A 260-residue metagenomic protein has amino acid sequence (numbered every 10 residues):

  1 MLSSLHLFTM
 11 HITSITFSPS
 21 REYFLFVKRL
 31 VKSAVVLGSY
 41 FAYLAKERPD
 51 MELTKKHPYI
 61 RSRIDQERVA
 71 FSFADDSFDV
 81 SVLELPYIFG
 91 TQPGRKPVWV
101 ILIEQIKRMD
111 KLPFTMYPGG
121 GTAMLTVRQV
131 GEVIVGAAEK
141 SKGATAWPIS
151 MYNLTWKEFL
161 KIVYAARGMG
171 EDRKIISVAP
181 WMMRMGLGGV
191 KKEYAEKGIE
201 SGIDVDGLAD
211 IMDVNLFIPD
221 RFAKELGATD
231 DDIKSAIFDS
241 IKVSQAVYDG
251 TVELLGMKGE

Functional and structural regions predicted by a protein language model:
L2, L7, S18-S62, S81: Conserved Rossmann-fold NAD(P)-dependent oxidoreductase catalytic core, especially the SDR/UDP-sugar
A45-E47, Q92-G94, F159: Short glycine-/acidic-enriched loop or helix-start segments at secondary-structure transitions that form or flank
D50-A146, S150-Y152: Oxidoreductase cofactor-interface core, primarily capturing Rossmann-like NAD(P)-dependent enzymes
G121-R128, W147-A166, P180-M185: Substrate-binding strand-loop-helix patch in Rossmann-like NAD(P)-dependent oxidoreductase/epimerase domains
V130, I134, I149, F159 (+2 more regions): Non-catalytic, hydrophobic alpha-helical segments
A138-K142, R167, S244-T251: Short, hydrophobic alpha-helical segments
L160-L216: Terminal hydrophobic/aromatic helix or amphipathic segment near a protein terminus
D213-E260: Amphipathic terminal alpha-helices
